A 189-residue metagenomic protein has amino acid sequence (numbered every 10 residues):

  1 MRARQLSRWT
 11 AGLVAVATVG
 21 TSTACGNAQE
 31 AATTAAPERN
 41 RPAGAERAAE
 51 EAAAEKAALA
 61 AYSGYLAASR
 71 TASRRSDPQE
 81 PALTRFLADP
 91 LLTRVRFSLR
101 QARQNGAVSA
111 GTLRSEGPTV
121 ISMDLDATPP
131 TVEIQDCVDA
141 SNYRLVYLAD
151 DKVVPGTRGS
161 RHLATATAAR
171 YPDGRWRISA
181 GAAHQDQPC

Functional and structural regions predicted by a protein language model:
M1-L13: Bacterial N-terminal signal peptides that target proteins for export
V14-A15, V19: Hydrophobic helical h-region of N-terminal Sec-dependent signal peptides in bacterial secretory/periplasmic proteins
G20-A24: C-terminal motif of bacterial Sec signal peptides marking the signal peptidase cleavage site
G26-Q29: Bacterial signal peptide processing site
A43-L113: Core segments of small alpha/beta cavity-forming domains
Q79, P130-V132, H162-A164: Envelope-exposed proteins and targeting segments
A107-A149: Surface-exposed, charged secondary-structure patches
N142, V153-C189: Short beta-strand edge/turn micro-motifs at domain boundaries
